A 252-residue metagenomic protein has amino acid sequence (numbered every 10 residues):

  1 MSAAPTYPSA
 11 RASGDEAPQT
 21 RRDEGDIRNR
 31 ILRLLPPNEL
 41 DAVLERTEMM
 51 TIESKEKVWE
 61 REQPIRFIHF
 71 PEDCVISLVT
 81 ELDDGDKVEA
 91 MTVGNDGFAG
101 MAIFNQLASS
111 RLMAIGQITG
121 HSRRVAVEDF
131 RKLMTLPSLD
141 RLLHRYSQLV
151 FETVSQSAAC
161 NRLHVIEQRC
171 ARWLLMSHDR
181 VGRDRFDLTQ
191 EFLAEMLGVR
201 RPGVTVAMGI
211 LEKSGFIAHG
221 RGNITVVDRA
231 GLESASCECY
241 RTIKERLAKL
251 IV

Functional and structural regions predicted by a protein language model:
S2-E53, F98, I103-F104: Cyclic nucleotide-binding regulatory module and flanking cytosolic helices
E24, L32, I68, A90 (+4 more regions): A residue-level structural signature of the nucleotidyltransferase/glycosyltransferase Rossmann-like core
L40, F98, F130-R131, L232: A generic structural signal for short hydrophobic patches within well-formed alpha-helices
E56-I118: Cyclic nucleotide-binding regulatory domains
G85-V88, N95, R131-K132, P137-R141: A short alpha->loop->secondary-structure connector
Q117-T119, L133-R200: Polybasic "coupling" helices that flank or enter modular domains
M176-V252: Phosphate-/nucleic-acid-contacting segments
